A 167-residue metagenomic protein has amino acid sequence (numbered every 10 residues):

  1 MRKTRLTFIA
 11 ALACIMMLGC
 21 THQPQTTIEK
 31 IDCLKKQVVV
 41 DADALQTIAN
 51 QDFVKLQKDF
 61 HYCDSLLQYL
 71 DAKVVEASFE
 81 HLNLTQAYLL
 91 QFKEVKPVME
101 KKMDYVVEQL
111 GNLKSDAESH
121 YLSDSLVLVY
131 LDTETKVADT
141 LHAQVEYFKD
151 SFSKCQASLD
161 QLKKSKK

Functional and structural regions predicted by a protein language model:
M1-C20: Sec-dependent bacterial lipoprotein signal peptides
I9-A11, I15, Q37, I48 (+1 more regions): Low-complexity, intrinsically disordered/propeptide-like segments
C20-E76: Immediate post-signal-peptide N-terminus of mature secreted/exported proteins
Q57-K102: Structured domain cores in non-transmembrane regions
A87-K167: Extracytoplasmic electrostatic interaction patches
